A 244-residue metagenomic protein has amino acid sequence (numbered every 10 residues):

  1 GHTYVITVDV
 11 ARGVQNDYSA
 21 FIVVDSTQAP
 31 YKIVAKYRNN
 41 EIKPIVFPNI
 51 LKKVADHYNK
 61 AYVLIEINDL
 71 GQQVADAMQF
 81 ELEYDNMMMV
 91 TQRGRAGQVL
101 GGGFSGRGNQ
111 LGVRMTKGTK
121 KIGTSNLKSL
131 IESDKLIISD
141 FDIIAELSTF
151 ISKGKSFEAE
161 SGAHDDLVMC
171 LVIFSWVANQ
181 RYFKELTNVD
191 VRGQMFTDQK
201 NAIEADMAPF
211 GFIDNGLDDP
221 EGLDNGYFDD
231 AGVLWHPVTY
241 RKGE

Functional and structural regions predicted by a protein language model:
G1-T91, K121, S125, S129-E244: RNase H-like, metal-dependent nuclease domains and their acidic two-metal-ion catalytic environment used
A35-N39, N86-G106, Q110-L111: A generic structural motif
Q98-L100, T119, S125: Intrinsically disordered, low-complexity segments enriched in polar/charged small residues
L111-K121: Acidic, Ser/Thr-rich peripheral helices and adjacent loops at domain boundaries
